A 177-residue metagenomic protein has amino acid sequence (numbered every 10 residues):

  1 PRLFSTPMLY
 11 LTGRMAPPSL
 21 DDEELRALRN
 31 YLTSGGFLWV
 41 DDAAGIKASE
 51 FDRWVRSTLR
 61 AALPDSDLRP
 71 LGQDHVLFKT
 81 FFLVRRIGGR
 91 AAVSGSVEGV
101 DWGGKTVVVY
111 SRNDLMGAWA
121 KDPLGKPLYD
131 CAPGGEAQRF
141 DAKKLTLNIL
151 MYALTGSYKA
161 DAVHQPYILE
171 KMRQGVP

Functional and structural regions predicted by a protein language model:
P1-W54, S111: Helical hinge/lid and interdomain linker segments adjacent to catalytic or ligand-binding clefts that mediate domain
G13, L32, G36, L59-D67 (+1 more regions): Sec/Tat-exported extracytoplasmic proteins
P18-S19, M116-A120, K159: Short, solvent-exposed loop/turn elements at domain surfaces
E23, A27, E50, W54-T58 (+3 more regions): Extracytoplasmic/secreted proteins, especially bacterial periplasmic and envelope-associated proteins
V40-A44, D65-D74, K159-Q165: Surface-exposed patches in mature extracellular/periplasmic domains of secreted proteins
V55-A91, W102-K105: Acidic, glycine-rich loop-and-strand cores that form catalytic or ligand-binding grooves in diverse globular domains
A92-D101, K105-V108, D122: Short, surface-exposed beta-strand/loop micro-motifs that present aromatic residues
G125-P177: Extracellular ligand-binding/catalytic regions of CAZymes and related secreted enzymes and adhesion modules
